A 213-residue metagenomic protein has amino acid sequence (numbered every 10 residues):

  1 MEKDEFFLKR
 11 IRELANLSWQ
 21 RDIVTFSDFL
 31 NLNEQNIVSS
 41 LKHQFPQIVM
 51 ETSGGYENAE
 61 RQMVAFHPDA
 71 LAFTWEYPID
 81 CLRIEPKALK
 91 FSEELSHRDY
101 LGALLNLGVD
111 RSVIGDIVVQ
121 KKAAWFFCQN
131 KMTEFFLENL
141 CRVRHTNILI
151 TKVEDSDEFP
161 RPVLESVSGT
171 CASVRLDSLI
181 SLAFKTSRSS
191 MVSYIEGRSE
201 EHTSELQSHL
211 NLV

Functional and structural regions predicted by a protein language model:
M1-A183: Ferredoxin-like alpha/beta domains used as RNA- or RNAP-binding modules
M132, S187, H209: A generic "binding-loop/recognition-motif" signal
F135, D157, S193, L210-V213: A broad, structure-centric signal for solvent-exposed, well-ordered loop/edge residues that line or flank functional
S166-C171, S190-Y194, E200: Strongly charged, low-complexity linkers/loops
I180, S187-S189, S199: Internal, well-folded beta-alpha domain core
F184-K185, Y194: A short glycine-leucine-enriched loop at secondary-structure breakpoints that most characteristically corresponds
E201-V213: Single conserved hydrophobic/aromatic residue that forms the stacking wall/gate of nucleotide- or nucleobase-binding
